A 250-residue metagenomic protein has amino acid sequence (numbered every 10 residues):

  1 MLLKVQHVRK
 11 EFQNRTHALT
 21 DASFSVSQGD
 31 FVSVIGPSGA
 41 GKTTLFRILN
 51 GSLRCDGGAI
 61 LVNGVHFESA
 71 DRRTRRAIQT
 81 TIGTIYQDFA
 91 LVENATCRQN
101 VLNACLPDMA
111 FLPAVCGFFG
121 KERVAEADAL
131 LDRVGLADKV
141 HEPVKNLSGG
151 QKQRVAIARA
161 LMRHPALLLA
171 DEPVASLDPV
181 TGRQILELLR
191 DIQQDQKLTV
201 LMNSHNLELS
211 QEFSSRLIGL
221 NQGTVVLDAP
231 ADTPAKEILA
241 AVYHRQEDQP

Functional and structural regions predicted by a protein language model:
N50: Helix-to-loop junction immediately C-terminal to a conserved catalytic motif
A59-A77: ABC ATPase NBD Q-loop/coupling interface
P113-D138: Conserved ABC ATPase "signature" region
P143-L147, Q151: Conserved ABC ATPase signature
L168-D171: Catalytic Walker B motif of ABC-type/P-loop ATPase nucleotide-binding domains
P179-T181: Helix N-cap at the start of a conserved alpha-helix in ABC-type nucleotide-binding domains
S204-H205: H-loop/switch region of ABC-family ATPase nucleotide-binding domains
